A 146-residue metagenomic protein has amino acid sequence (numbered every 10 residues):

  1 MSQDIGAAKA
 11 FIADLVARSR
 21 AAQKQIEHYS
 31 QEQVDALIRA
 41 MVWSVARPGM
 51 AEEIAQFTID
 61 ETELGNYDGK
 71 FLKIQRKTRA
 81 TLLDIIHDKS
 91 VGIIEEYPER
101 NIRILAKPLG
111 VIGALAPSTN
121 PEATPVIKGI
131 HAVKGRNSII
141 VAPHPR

Functional and structural regions predicted by a protein language model:
M1-I102: N-terminal Rossmann-like NAD(P)+-binding subdomain of aldehyde/semialdehyde dehydrogenases
I85-R146: Conserved small-residue-rich beta-alpha loop and adjacent elements that most often cradle the phosphate/pyrophosphate
